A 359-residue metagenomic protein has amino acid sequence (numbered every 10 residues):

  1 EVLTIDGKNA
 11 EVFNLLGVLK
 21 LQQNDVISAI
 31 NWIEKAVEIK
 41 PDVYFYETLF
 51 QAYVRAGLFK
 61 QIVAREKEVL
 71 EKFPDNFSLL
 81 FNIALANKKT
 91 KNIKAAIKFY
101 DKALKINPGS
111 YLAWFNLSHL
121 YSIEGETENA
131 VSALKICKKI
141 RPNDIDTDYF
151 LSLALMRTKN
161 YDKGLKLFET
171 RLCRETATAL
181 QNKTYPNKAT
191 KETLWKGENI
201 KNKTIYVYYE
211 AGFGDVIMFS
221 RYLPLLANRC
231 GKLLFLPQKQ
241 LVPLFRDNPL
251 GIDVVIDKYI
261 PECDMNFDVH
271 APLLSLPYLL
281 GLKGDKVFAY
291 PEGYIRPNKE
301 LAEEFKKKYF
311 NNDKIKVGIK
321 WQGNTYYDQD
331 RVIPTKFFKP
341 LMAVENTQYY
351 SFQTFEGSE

Functional and structural regions predicted by a protein language model:
E1-E359: Alpha-helical solenoid repeat scaffolds of the TPR/TPR-like class and their adjacent stem/linker regions that mediate
